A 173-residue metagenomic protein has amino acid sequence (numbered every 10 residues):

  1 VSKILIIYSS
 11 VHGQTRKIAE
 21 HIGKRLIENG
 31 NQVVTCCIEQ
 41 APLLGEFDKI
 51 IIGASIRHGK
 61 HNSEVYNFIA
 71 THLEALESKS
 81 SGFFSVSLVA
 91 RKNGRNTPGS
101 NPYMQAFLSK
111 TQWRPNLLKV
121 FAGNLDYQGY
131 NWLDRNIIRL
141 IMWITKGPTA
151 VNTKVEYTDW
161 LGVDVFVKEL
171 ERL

Functional and structural regions predicted by a protein language model:
V1-S2, R172: Short, Lys/Arg-enriched, disordered terminal segments
S2-I27: N-terminal beta1-alpha1 ligand-phosphate binding loop
K17, R25, N29-V34, E46 (+1 more regions): FMN-binding flavodoxin-like domain, especially the glycine-rich phosphate-binding loop
C37: Short loop/edge segments at beta-strand edges and connector loops that shape dinucleotide/nucleotide cofactor-binding
Q40-G45: Short amphipathic alpha-helix with an adjacent loop that forms part of the alpha/beta core around
